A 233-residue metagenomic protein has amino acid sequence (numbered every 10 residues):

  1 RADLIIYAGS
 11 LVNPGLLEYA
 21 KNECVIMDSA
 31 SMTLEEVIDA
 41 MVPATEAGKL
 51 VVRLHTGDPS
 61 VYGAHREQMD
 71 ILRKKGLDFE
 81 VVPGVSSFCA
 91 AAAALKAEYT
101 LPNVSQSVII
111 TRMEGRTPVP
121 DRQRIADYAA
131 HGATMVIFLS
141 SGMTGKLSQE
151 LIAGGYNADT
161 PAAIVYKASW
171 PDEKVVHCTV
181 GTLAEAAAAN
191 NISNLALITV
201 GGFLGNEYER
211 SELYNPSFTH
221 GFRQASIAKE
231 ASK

Functional and structural regions predicted by a protein language model:
R1-V85: Class I S-adenosyl-L-methionine
D3, L72-D78, P102, L183-I192: Structural recognition of alpha->loop->beta junctions
L16, L72, A91-A92, L147 (+1 more regions): Hydrophobic packing residues within well-ordered alpha-helices of enzyme cores
A20, L95, L151, G155: Active-site catalytic pocket residues across diverse enzymes, especially alpha/beta-hydrolases
S29-S31, R112-M113, K167: Active-site donor-binding loop signature of nucleotide-sugar glycosyltransferases
E36, A47-V51, S107, G115-K233: A contiguous loop/helix-start segment that scaffolds small-molecule binding in enzyme catalytic cores
D58-H131, P171-H177: Class I SAM-dependent methyltransferase SAM-binding "motif I" and its flanking Rossmann-like core
